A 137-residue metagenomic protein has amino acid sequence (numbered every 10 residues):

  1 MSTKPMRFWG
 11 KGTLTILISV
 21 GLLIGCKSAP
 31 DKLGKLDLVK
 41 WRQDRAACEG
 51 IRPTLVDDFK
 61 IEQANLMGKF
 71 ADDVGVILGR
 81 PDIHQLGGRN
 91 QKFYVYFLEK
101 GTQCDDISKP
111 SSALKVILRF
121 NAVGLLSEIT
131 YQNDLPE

Functional and structural regions predicted by a protein language model:
S2-L14: Bacterial N-terminal signal peptides that target proteins for export
L17-V20: Alpha-helical transmembrane segments
L22-G25: C-terminal motif of bacterial Sec signal peptides marking the signal peptidase cleavage site
K27-E137: Residues within mature, well-folded domains
